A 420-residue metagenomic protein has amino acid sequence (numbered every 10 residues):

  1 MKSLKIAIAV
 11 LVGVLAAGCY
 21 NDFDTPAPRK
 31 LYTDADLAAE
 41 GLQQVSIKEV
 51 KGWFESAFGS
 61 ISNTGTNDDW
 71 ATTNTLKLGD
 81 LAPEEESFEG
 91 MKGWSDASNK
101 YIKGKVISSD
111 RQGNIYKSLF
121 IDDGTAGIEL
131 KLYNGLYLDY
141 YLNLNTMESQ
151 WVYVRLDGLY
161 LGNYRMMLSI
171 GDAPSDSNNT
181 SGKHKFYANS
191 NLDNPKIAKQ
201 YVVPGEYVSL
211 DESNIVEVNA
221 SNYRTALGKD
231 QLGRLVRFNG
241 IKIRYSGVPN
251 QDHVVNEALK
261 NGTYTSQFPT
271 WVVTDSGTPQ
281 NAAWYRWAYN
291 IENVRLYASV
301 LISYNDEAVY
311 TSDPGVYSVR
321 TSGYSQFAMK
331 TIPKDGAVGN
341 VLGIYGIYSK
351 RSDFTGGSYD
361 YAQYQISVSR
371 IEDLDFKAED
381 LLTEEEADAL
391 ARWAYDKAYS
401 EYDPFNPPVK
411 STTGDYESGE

Functional and structural regions predicted by a protein language model:
M1-A7: Bacterial N-terminal signal peptides that target proteins for export
L15-G18: C-terminal motif of bacterial Sec signal peptides marking the signal peptidase cleavage site
Y20-Y116, F120-E420: OB-fold nucleic-acid-binding modules
